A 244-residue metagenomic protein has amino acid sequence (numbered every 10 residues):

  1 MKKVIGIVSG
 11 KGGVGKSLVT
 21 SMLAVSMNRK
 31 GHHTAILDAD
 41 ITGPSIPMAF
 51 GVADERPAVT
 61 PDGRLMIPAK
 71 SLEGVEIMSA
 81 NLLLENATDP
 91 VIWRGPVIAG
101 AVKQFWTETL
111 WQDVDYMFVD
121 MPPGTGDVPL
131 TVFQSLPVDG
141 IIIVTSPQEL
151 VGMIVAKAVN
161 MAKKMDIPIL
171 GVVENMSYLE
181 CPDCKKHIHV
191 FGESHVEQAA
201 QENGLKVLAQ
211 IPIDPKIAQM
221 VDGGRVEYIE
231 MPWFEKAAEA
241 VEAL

Functional and structural regions predicted by a protein language model:
M1, G12, D38, I46 (+7 more regions): Residue-level signature of catalytic and energy-coupling elements of molecular machines, predominantly ATP/GTP-dependent
K3-D40, V159: Walker A/P-loop phosphate-binding motif and the immediately C-terminal alpha-helix
K16-M22, P44-P47, M121-P129, V151-I154: Short glycine/serine/threonine-rich phosphate/pyrophosphate-binding segments that cradle anionic phosphate groups
H33-L84, A99: Phosphate-binding loop that captures ATP/GTP phosphates
E73-E76, D113-M117, G140: Loop/turn-to-beta-strand initiation segments
L82-V132: Phosphate-binding/switch loop-helix module in NTP-utilizing enzymes
Q104-D113, P129-L150, V155: Inter-motif core of Ras-like GTPase G domains
V159-L244: C-terminal lobe/tail of nucleotide-utilizing enzymes
